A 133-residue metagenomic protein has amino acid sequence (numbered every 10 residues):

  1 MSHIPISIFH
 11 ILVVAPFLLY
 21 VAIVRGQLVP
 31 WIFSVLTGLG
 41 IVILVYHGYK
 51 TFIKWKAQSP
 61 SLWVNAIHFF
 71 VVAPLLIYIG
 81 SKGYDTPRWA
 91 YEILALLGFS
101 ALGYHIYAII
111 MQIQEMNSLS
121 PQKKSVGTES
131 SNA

Functional and structural regions predicted by a protein language model:
M1-F9, Q58-I67: Short, amphipathic, aromatic/basic-enriched membrane-interface segments that mark the entry/exit of transmembrane
F9-S34: Membrane-helix boundary elements
H10, W63-G80, L97-S100: Hydrophobic alpha-helical membrane segments
V24-Q27, Q58, L76-A95: Membrane-helix boundary connector in multi-pass membrane proteins
F33-I43, Y91-A101: Hydrophobic core segments of alpha-helical transmembrane domains in multi-pass membrane proteins
V42-K56: Canonical alpha-helical transmembrane segments
K82, A101-L119: Membrane-water interface at the C-terminal end of transmembrane alpha helices
S118-A133: Short, highly charged, low-complexity non-transmembrane loops/tails of multi-pass membrane proteins
